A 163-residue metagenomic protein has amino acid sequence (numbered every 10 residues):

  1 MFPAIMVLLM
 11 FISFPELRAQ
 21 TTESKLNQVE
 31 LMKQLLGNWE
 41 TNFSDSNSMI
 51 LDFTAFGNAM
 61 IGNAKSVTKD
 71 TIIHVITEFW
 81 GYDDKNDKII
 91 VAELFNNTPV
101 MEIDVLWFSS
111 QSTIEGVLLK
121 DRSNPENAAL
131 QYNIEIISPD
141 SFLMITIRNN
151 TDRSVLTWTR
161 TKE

Functional and structural regions predicted by a protein language model:
M1-T22: Bacterial Sec-dependent N-terminal signal peptides
Q20-T21, P139-E163: Edge beta-strand at a domain terminus
T22-S24, H74, E126-A128: Mature soluble domains of exported/periplasmic/lumenal proteins and thiol-rich metal-chelating peptides
E23-N38: N-terminal helix-cap/turn-to-beta initiation motif at the start of protein domains
L35, F53-M60, D84-K88, F108-T113 (+1 more regions): Short, solvent-exposed coil/turn segments at beta-strand boundaries
N38-H74, N150-R153: Short, solvent-exposed loop/hinge segments that bridge or flank secondary-structure elements
S44, I72-P125: Contiguous, well-ordered beta-strand patches that form the walls/edges of small beta-barrel/beta-sandwich domains
M49-F53, I76-G81, E102-W107, A129-I136 (+2 more regions): Hydrophobic/aromatic beta-strand elements that line small-molecule binding cavities or substrate pockets in beta-rich
